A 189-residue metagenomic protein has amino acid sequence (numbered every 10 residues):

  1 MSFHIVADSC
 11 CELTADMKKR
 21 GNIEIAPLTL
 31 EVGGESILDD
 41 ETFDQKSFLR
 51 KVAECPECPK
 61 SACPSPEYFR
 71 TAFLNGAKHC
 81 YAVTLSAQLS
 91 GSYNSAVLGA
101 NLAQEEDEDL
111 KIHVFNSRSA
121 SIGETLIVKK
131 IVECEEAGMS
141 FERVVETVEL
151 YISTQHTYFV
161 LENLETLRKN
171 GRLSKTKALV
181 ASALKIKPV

Functional and structural regions predicted by a protein language model:
M1, A77-H79, L110: Short coil/turn segments at beta-strand junctions that form active-site/ligand-binding loops
F3-H4, C10-E24, T29, Q88-S92 (+3 more regions): Mixed-charge interfacial surface used for oligomerization/domain docking and macromolecular partner engagement
H4-C63, Y68: N-terminal glycine-rich anion-binding loop in soluble enzyme alpha/beta folds
K51, A72, T147, Y151: Residues that form generic nucleotide/phosphate-binding pockets
P56, A77, E108, M139-S140 (+1 more regions): Residue-level recognition of short, well-ordered coil/turn positions that link secondary-structure elements
P64-H79, T84-E106: Active-site cofactor/cluster-binding pocket
E108-V114: Short, flexible active-site-proximal loops enriched in glycine and acidic residues
